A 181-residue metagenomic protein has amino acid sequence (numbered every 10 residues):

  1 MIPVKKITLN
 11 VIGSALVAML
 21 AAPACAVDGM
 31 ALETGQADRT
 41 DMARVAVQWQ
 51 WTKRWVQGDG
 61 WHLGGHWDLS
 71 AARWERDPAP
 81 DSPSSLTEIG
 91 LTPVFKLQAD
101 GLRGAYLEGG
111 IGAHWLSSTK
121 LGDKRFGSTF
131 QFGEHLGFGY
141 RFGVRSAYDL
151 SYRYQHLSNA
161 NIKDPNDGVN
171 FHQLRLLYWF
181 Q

Functional and structural regions predicted by a protein language model:
M1-V27, Q181: Cleavable N-terminal export/targeting peptides
P23-V27, T52-L63, A99-A105, V144-A147 (+1 more regions): Short loop/turn motifs that connect adjacent beta-strands in outer-membrane beta-barrel proteins
D28-L32, W61-L69, A105-I111, Y148-Y152 (+1 more regions): Transmembrane beta-strands of outer-membrane beta-barrel proteins
A31-T34, P78-S82, K120-R125, N159-D164: Extracellular loop and loop/strand-boundary signature of outer-membrane beta-barrel proteins
T34-T40, W49-W51, L69-E75, I111-S117 (+2 more regions): Transmembrane beta-strands of outer-membrane beta-barrel pores
M42-A46, L86-T92, Q131-H135, F171: Transmembrane beta-barrel architecture of outer-membrane proteins
A43-V47, F142, G168-Q181: Outer-membrane beta-barrel "beta-signal"
Q48-T52, V94-Q98, G139-R141, L177-W179: Transmembrane beta-barrel domains of outer membrane proteins
